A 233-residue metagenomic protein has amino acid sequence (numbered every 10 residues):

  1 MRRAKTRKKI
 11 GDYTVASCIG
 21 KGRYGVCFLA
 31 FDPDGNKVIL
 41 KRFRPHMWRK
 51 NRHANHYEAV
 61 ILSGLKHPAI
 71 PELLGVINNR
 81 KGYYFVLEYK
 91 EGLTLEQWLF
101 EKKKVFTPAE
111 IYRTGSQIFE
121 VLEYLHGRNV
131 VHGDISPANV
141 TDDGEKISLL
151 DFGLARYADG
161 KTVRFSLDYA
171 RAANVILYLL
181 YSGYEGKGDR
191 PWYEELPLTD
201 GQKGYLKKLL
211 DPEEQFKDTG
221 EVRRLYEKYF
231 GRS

Functional and structural regions predicted by a protein language model:
A16-G22, C27: Protein kinase glycine-rich loop
G25-R52: ATP-binding glycine-rich loop module of kinase domains
M47, R52-G64: AlphaC helix of the eukaryotic protein kinase fold
V76: Activation-segment/catalytic-loop signature of the eukaryotic protein kinase fold
R80-T94, W98: Conserved short submotifs of the Hanks-type protein kinase catalytic core that shape the nucleotide-binding pocket
T114-G115: Activation segment signature within eukaryotic-like protein kinase domains
H126-D142: Catalytic-loop of the protein kinase fold
F152-K208: C-lobe/activation-segment region of protein kinase-like
